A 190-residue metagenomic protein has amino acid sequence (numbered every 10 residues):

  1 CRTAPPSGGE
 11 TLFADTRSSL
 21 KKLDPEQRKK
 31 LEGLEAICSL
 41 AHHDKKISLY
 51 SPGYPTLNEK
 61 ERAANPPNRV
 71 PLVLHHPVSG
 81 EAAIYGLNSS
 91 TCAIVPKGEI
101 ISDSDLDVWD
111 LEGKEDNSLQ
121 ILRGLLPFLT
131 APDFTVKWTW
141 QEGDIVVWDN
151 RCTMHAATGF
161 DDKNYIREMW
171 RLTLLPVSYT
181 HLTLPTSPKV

Functional and structural regions predicted by a protein language model:
C1-H43, E59-K137, L182: Catalytic core of non-heme Fe(II) oxygenases with the double-stranded beta-helix
K46: Acidic, glycine-rich loop-and-strand cores that form catalytic or ligand-binding grooves in diverse globular domains
Y50: Conserved positions within compact, well-structured domain cores
W140-T153: Conserved metal-binding segment of the jelly-roll/cupin
A157-N164: Short proline/glycine-enriched turn/loop segments at secondary-structure junctions
N164-S178: A short hydrophobic beta-strand segment most commonly corresponding to one strand of the jelly-roll/cupin
T180-T186: Conserved small/polar residues in nucleotide/adenosyl-binding loops
